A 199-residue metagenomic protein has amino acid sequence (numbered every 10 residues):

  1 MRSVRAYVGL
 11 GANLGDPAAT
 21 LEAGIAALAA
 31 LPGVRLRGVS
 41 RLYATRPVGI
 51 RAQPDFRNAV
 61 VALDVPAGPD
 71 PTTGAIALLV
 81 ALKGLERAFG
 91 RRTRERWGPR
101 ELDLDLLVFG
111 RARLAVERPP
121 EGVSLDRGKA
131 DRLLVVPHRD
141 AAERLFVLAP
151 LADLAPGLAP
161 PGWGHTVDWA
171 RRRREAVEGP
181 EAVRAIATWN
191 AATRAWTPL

Functional and structural regions predicted by a protein language model:
M1-V8, L14-E101, F109-A112: Nucleotide and nucleotide-moiety/phosphate-recognizing core
V48-F56, I76-L199: Flexible, gly/pro- and Lys/Arg-enriched active-site loops
